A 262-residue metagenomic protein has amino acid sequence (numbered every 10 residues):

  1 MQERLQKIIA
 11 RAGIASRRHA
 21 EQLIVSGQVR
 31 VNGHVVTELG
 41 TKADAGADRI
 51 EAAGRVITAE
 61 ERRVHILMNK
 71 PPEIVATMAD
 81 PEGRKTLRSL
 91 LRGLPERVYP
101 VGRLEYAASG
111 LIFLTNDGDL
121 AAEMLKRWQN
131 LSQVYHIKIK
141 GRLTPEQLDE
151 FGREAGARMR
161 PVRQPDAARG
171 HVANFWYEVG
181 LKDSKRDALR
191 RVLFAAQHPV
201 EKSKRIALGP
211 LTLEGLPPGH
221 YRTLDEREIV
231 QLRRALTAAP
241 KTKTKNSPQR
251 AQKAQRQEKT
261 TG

Functional and structural regions predicted by a protein language model:
M1-N246, R250-K253, K259-G262: Basic, flexible Lys/Arg- and Gly-enriched helix-loop patches that mediate nucleic-acid binding at interfaces with rRNA
